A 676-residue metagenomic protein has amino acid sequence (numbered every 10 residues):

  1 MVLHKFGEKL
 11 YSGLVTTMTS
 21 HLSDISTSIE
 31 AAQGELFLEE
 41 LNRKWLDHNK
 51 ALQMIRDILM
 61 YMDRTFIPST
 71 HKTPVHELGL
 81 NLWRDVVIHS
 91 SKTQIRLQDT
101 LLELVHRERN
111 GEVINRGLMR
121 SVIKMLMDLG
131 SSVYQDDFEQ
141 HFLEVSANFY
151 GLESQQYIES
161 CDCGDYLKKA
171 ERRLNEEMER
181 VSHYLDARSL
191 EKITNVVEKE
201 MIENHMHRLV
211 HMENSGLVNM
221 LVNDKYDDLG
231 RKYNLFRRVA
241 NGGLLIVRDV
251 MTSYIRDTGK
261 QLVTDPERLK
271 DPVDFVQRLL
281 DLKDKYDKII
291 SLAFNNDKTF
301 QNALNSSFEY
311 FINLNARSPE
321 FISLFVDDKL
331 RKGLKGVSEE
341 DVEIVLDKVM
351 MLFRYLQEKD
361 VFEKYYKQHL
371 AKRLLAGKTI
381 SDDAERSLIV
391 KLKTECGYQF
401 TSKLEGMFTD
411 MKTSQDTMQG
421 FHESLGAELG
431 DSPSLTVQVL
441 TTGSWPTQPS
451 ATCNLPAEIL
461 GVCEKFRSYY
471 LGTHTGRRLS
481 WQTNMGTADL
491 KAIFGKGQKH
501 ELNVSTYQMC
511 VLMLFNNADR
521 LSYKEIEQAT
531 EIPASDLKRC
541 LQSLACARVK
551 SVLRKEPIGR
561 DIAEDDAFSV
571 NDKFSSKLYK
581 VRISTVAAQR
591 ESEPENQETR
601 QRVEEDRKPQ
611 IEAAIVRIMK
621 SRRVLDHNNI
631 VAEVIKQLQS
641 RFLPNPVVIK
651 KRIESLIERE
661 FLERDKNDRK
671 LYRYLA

Functional and structural regions predicted by a protein language model:
M1-A676: Eukaryotic scaffold/interaction segments
